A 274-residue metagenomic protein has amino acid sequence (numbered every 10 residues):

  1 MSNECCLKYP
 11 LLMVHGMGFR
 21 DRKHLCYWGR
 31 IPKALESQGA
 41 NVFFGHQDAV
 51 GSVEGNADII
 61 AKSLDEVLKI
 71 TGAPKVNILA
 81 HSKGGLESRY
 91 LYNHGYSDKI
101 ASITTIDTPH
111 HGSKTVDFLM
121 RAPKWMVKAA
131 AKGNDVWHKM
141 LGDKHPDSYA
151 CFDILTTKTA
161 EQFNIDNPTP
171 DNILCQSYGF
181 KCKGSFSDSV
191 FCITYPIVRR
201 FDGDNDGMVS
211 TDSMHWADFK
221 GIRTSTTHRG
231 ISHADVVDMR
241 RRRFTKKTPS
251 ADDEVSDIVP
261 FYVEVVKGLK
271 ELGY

Functional and structural regions predicted by a protein language model:
M1-C5, D166-N167: Short boundary motifs at domain starts and secondary-structure transition points
N3-V76: Active-site catalytic motif of lipid deacylating hydrolases and related acyltransferases
L11, H15, V42, A57-A160 (+1 more regions): Serine-dependent carboxylesterase/thioesterase catalytic core of lipase-like alpha/beta-hydrolase/SGNH enzymes
G18-F19, D48-V50, K83-L86, T108-H111 (+1 more regions): Solvent-exposed loop/turn segments at secondary-structure junctions within structured extracellular/periplasmic domains
L25-C26, S113-L119, K124, F186-C192: Short aromatic-enriched loop/helix-cap "lid" or pocket-rim segments at secondary-structure transitions that line
W28-I31, G95-S97, M120-P123, T194 (+1 more regions): Glycine-rich, phosphate-binding/catalytic loops in enzymes
D135-F191: Hydrophobic, aromatic-enriched interface-forming segments
P168-Y274: C-terminal catalytic-base region of ester-bond hydrolases, centering on the histidine of the charge-relay
